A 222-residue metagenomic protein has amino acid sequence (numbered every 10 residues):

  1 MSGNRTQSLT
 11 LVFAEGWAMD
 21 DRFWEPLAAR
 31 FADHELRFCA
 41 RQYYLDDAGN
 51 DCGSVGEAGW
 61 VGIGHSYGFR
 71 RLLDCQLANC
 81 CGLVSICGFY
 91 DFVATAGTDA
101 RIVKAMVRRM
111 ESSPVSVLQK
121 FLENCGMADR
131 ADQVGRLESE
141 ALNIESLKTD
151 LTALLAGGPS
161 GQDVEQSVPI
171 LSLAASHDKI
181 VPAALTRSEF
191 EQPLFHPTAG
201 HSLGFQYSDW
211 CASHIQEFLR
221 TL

Functional and structural regions predicted by a protein language model:
S2-G49: Conserved HGGG/HGGXW glycine-rich cap/lid loop of the alpha/beta-hydrolase fold
I63-G68, L72: Gly/Ala-rich beta-loop-alpha elbow adjacent to hydrolase catalytic centers
L77-E111, L147-D150: Flexible "cap/lid" loop of the alpha/beta hydrolase fold
S112-G158: Conserved alpha/beta-hydrolase catalytic His-Asp/Glu region
S172-A174, D178: Short beta-strand/loop motif that positions the catalytic acidic residue of the alpha/beta-hydrolase fold
K179-F190: Short alpha-helix in the alpha/beta-hydrolase fold that links the catalytic acid
I180, A199-S213: Catalytic histidine-centered segment of alpha/beta-hydrolase-like enzymes
